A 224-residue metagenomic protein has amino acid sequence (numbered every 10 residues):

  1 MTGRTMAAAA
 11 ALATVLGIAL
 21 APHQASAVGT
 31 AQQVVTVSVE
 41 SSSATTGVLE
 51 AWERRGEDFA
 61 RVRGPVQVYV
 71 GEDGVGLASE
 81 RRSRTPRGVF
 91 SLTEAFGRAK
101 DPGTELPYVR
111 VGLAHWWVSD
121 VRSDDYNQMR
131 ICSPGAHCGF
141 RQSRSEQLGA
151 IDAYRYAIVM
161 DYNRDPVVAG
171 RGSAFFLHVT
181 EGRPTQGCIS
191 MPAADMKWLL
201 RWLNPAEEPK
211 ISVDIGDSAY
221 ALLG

Functional and structural regions predicted by a protein language model:
M1-A27: Secretory targeting and sorting signals
A25-T185, M196-G224: Cell wall/extracellular polymer interaction/catalysis modules
T185-M191: Active-site nucleophilic cysteine motif
